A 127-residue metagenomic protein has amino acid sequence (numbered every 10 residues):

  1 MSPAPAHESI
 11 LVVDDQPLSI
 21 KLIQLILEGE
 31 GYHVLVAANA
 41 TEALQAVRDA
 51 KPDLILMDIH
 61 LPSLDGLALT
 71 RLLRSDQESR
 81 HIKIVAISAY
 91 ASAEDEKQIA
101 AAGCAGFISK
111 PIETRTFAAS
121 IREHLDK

Functional and structural regions predicted by a protein language model:
M1-L11, Q24, R115-K127: Non-catalytic signal-transmission and effector/linker regions of two-component phosphorelay proteins
I20, P62, R80, S92: The feature encodes the CheY-like receiver
K21-G29: Charged docking surfaces used in two-component/phosphorelay signaling
G31-A38, A46: Short hydrophobic/Thr-rich beta-strand motif most characteristic of the beta2 strand and flanking loop of CheY-like
A37-T41, T114: Conserved Asp/Asn-Gly motif in the active-site loop of CheY-like receiver
D58, S88: Active-site residues of response regulator receiver
K110: A Lys-centered signature of the CheY-like receiver
